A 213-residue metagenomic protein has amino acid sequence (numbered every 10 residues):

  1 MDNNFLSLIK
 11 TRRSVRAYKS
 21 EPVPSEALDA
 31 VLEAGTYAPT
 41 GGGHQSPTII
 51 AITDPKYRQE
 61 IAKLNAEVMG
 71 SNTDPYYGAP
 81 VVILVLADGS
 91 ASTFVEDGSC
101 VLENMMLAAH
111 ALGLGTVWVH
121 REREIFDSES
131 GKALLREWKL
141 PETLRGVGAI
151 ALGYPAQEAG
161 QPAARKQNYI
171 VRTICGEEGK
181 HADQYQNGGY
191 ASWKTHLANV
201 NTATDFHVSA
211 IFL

Functional and structural regions predicted by a protein language model:
M1-L213: Acidic, surface-exposed loops and disordered segments
